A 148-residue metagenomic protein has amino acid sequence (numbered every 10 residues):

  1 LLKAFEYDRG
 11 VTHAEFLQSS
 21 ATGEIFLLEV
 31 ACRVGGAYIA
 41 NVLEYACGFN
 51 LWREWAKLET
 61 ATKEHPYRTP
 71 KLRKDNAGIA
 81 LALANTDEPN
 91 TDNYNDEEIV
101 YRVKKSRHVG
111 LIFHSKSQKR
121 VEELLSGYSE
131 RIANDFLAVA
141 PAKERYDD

Functional and structural regions predicted by a protein language model:
L1-A14, A31-A84: Active-site "cap" helix and flanking loop/linker of ATP-utilizing ligase/carboxylase catalytic domains
L17-A21: Short beta-strand micro-motifs enriched in acidic
T22-G23, A61: Detector for glycine-centered tight turns/loop "hinges" at secondary-structure junctions
E24-E29: Protein kinase-like catalytic core scaffold
R53-D148: Peripheral (often C-terminal) accessory segments that flank ATP-dependent C-N-forming ligase machineries
